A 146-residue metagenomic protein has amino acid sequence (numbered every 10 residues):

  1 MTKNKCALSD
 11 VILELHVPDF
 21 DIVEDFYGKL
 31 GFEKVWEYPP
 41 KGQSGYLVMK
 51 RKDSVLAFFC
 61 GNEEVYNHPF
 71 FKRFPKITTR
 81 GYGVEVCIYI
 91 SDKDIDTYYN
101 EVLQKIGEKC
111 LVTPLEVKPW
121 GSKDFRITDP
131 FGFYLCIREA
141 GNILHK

Functional and structural regions predicted by a protein language model:
M1-I12, E33-S91, T97-T128, E139-K146: Vicinal oxygen chelate
E14-H16: A conserved hydrophobic helix/loop-capping motif in glycosyltransferases and polysaccharide synthases
D19-K34: Amphipathic alpha-helical segments
V23-Y27, V102, D129-G132: Conserved active-site tyrosine of GNAT-family acetyltransferases
E24, D96-T97: Alpha-helical elements of the RecA-like P-loop NTPase motor core of helicases
